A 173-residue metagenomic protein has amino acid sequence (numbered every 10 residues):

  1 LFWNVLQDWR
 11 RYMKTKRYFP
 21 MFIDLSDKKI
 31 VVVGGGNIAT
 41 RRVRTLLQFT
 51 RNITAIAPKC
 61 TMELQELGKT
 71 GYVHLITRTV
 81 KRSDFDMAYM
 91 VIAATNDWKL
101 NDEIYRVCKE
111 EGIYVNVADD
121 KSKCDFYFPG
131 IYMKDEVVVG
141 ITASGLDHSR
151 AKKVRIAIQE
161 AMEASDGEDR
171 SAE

Functional and structural regions predicted by a protein language model:
W9-L67: Hydrophobic, well-ordered beta-alpha structural blocks that scaffold small-molecule cofactor pockets
D27, D86-M87: Alpha-helix C-terminal capping/helix-to-coil transition sites in glycosyltransferase folds
N37-I38, W98-K99, G145: Residue-level detector of alpha-helix initiation sites
I53, L75, Y114-V115: Hydrophobic beta-strand scaffold residues
A57, L75-T79, D119: Short loop/edge segments at beta-strand edges and connector loops that shape dinucleotide/nucleotide cofactor-binding
K69-D86: Glycine-rich, highly charged phosphate/nucleotide-binding loops
M90-A94, N101-Y127: ADP-ribose/adenylate-binding Rossmann-like module
Y132-E173: Adenosine-phosphate binding glycine-rich loop
